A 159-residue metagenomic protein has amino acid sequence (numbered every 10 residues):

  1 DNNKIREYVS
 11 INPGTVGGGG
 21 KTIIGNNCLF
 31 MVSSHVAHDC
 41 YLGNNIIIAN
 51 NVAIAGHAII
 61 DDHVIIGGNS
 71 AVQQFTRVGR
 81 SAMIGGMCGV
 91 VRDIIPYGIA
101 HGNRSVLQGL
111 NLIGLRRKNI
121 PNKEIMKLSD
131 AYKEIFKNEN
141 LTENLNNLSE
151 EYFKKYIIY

Functional and structural regions predicted by a protein language model:
D1-V106: Structural signal for interior beta-strand "rungs" in well-ordered beta-sheet cores of soluble enzyme domains
N2, Y97, N103-Y159: Terminal amphipathic alpha-helical/low-complexity segments used for targeting or macromolecular assembly
